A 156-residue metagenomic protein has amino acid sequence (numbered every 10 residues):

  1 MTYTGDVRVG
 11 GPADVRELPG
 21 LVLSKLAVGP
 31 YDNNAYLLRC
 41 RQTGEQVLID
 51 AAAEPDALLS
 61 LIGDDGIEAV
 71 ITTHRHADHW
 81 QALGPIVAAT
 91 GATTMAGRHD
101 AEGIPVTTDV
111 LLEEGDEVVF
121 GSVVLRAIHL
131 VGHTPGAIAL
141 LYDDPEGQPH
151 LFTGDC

Functional and structural regions predicted by a protein language model:
P12-D65, A139-G154: Conserved beta-strand hairpin/beta-sheet module of binuclear metal-dependent hydrolase folds, prominently
V22-S24, V124-I128: Conserved N-terminal boundary motif of the eukaryotic protein kinase catalytic domain
L26-V28, D109, H129-V131: Short Gly/Pro-enriched turn/cap motifs at secondary-structure boundaries
L38, D50, H74, I86 (+4 more regions): Divalent metal-coordination and catalytic microenvironments
C40, G115-V118, V123, H133-T134 (+2 more regions): Conserved catalytic scaffold of divalent metal-dependent phosphoesterases
Q46, A53-R126, Q148-P149: Active-site HxH/HxHxD metal-binding segment of metal-dependent hydrolases
